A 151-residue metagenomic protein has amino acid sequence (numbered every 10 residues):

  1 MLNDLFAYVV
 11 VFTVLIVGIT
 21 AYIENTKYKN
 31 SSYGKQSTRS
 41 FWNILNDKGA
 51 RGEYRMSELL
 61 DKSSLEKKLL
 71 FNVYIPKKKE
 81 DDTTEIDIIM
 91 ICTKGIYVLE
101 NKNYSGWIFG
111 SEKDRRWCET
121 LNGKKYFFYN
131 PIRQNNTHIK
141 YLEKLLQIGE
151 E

Functional and structural regions predicted by a protein language model:
M1-I86, I91-E151: Intrinsically disordered, low-complexity Ser/Thr/Pro/Gly-rich regulatory segments
